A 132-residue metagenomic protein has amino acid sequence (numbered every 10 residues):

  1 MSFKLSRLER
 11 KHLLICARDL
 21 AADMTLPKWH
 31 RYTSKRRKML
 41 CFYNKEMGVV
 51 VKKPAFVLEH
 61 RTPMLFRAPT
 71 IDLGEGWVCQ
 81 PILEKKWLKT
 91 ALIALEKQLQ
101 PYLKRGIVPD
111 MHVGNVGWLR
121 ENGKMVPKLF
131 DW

Functional and structural regions predicted by a protein language model:
M1-H30: Juxta-kinase regulatory segment immediately upstream of eukaryotic protein kinase catalytic domains
T25-R67, L73-E75: ATP-binding glycine-rich loop module of kinase domains
Y43-N44, I82, W118-R120: Conserved hydrophobic "DFG−1" position in protein kinase catalytic cores
V49, V78, M125-K128: Protein kinase-like catalytic core scaffold
P54-A55, M64-K97: Conserved structural core of kinase catalytic domains
A55-L58, K85, G114-G117: Short, solvent-exposed loop/turn segments at secondary-structure junctions
Q98-G106: Protein kinase catalytic-loop region centered on the HRD/HxD motif
I107-W132: Catalytic activation segment of kinase domains across protein kinase-like and atypical kinase folds
